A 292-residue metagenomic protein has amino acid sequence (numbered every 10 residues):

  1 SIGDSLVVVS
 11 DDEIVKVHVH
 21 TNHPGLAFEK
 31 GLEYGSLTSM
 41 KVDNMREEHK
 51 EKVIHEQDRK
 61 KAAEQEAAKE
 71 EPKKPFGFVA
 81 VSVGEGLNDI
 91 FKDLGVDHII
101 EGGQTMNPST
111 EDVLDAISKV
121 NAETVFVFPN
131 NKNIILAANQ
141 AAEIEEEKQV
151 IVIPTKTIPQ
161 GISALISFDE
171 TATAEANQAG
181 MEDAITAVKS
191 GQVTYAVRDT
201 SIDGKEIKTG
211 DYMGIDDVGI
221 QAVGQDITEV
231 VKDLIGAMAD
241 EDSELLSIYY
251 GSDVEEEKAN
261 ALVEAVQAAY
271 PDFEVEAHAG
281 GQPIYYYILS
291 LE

Functional and structural regions predicted by a protein language model:
S1-E292: N-terminal loops that bind phosphate or other acidic moieties and the adjacent beta-alpha structural core
